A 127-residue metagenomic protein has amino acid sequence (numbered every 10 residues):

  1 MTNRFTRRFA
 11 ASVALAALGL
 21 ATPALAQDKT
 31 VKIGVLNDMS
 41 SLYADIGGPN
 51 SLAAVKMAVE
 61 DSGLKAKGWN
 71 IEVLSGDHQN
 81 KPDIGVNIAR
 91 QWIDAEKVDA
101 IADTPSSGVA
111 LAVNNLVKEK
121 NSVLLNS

Functional and structural regions predicted by a protein language model:
M1-V13: Bacterial N-terminal signal peptides that target proteins for export
A14, L18-G19: Classical Sec-dependent N-terminal signal peptides that target proteins to the secretory pathway
T22-A26: Sec/Tat signal peptide C-region and signal peptidase I cleavage site
Q27-G34, V123-S127: Short coil-to-beta-strand
T30-G47: Short beta-strand segments enriched in small/hydrophobic residues
P49-S51, D61-S127: Beta-alpha junction/loop-to-helix N-cap segments that form part of ligand/metal-binding clefts
V55: Long, low-complexity, charge-dense
